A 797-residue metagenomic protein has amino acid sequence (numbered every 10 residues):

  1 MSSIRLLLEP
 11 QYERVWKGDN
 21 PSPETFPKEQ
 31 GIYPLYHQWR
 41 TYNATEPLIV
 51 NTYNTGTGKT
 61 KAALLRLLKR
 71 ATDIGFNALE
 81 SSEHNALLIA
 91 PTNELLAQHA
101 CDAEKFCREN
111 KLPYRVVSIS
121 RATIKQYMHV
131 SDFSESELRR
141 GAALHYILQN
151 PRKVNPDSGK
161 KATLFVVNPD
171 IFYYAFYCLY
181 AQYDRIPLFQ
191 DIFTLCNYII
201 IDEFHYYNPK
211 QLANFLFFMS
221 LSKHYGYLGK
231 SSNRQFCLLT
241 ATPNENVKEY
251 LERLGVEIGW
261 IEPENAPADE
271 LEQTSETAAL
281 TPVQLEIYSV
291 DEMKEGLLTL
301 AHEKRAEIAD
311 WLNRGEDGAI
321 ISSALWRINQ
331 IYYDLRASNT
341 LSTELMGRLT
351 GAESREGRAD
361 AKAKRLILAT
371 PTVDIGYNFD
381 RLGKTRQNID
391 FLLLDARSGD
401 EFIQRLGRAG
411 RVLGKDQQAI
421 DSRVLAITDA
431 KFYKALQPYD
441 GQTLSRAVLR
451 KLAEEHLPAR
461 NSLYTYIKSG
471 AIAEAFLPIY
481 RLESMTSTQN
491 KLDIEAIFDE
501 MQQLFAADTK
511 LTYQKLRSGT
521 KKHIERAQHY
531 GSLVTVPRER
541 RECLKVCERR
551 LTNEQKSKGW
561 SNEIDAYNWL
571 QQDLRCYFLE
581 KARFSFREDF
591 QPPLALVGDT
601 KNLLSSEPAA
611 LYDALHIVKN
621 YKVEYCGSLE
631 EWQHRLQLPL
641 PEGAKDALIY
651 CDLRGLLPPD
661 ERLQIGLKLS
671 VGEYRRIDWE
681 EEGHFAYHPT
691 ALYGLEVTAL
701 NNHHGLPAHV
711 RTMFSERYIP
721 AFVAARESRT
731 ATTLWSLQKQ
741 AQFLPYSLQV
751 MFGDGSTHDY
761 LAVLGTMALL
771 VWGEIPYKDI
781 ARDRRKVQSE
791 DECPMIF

Functional and structural regions predicted by a protein language model:
M1-F797: N-terminal helicase ATP-binding lobe
